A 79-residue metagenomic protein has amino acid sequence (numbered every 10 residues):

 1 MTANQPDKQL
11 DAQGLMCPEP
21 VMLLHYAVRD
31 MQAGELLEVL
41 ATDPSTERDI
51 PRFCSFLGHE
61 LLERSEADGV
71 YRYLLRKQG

Functional and structural regions predicted by a protein language model:
T2-D11: Right-handed parallel beta-helix/beta-solenoid
A12-S65: Amphipathic, hydrophobic secondary-structure cores in small proteins
D68-Y71: Short acidic/glycine-enriched loop/turn segments that link adjacent beta-strands
Y73-G79: Core SAM-dependent methyltransferase catalytic element
